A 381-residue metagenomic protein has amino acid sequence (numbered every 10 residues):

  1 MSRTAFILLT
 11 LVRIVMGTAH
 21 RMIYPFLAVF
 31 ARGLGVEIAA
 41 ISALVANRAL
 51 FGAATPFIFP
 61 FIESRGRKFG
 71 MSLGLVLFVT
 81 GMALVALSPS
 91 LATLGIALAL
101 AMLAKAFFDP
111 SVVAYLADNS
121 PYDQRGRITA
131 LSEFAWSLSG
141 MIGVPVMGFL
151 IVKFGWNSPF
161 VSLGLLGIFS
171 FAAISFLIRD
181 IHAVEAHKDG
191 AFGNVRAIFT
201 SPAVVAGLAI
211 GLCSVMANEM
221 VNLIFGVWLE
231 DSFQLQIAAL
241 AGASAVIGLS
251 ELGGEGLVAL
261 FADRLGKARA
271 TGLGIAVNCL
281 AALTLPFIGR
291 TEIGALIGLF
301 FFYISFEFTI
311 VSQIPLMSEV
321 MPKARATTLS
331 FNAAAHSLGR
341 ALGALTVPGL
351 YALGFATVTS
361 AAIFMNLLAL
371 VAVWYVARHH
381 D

Functional and structural regions predicted by a protein language model:
Y24, V205-A245: Extracytoplasmic gate region of multi-pass secondary transporters
T55-G66, E255-G266: Helix-to-loop junctions at the C-terminal end of transmembrane segments in multipass secondary transporters
L98-W136: Cytoplasmic helix-loop-helix junction between adjacent transmembrane helices in 12-TM secondary transporters
S132-F176: Helix-loop-helix hairpin linking two adjacent transmembrane segments in secondary transporters
L165-V184, A372-A377: C-terminal membrane-cytosol helix-exit motif in multi-pass small-molecule transporters
D180-G207: Juxtamembrane intracellular "pre-TM" segments in multi-pass secondary transporters
A268-Q313: C-terminal transmembrane helical hairpin of 12-TM major facilitator-type secondary transporters
A324-L353: A late C-terminal transmembrane helix in Major Facilitator Superfamily
